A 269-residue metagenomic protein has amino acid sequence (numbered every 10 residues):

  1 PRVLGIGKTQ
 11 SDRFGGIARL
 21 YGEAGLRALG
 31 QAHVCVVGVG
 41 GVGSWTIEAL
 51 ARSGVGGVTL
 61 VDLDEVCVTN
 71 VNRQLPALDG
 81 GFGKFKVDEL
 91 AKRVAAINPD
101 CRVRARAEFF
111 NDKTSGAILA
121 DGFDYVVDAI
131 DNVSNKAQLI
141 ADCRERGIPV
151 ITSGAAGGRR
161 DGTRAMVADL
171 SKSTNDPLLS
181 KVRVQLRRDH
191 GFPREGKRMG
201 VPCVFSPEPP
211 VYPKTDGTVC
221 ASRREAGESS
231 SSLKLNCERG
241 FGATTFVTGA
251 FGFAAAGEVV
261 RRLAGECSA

Functional and structural regions predicted by a protein language model:
P1-C35: N-terminal charged helix/coil linker that caps or initiates catalytic domains
P1-Q10, L119-Y125, I130-Q138, E145-R146 (+4 more regions): Glycine-rich phosphate/adenylate-binding loop
V36-G38, V61: Conserved N-terminal Rossmann-fold NAD(P)-binding element of oxidoreductases
V42: Hydrophobic/small residue at the entry helix of a nucleotide-binding pocket
V55-N98: Glycine-rich phosphate-binding loop and adjoining beta1-alpha1-beta2 segment of Rossmann-like nucleotide-binding folds
G83, V87-D124, I130-V133: A structured beta-alpha segment of the ubiquitous adenosine-cofactor-binding alpha/beta core
A105-F109, G154, F205: Short loop/edge segments at beta-strand edges and connector loops that shape dinucleotide/nucleotide cofactor-binding
